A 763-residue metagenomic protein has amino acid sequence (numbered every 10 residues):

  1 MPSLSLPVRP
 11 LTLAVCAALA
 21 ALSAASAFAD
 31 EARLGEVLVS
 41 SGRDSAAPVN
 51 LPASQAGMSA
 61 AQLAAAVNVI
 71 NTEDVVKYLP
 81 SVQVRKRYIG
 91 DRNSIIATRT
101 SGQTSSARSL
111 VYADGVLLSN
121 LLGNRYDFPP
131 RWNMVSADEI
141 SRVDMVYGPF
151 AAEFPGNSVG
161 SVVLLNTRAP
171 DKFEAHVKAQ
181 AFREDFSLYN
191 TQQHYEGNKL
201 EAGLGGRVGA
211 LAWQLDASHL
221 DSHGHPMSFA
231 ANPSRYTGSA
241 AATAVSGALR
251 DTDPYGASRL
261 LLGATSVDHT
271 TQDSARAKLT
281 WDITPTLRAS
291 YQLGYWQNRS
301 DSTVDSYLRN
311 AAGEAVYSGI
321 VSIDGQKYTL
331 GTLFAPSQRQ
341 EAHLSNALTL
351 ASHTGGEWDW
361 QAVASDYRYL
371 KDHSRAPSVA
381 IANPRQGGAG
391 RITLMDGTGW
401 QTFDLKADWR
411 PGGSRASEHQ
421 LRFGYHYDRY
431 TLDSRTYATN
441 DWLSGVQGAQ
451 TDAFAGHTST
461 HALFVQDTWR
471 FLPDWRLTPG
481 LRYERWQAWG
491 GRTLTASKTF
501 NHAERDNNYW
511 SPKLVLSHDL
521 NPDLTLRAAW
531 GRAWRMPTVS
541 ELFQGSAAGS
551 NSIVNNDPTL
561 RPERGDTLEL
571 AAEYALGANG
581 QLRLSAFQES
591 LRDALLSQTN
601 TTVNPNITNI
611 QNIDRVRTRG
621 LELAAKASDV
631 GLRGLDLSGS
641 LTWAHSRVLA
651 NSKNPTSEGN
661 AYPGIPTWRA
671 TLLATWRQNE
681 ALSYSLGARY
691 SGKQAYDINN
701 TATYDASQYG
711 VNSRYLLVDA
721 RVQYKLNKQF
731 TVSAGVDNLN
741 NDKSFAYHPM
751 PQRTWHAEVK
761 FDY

Functional and structural regions predicted by a protein language model:
E73-N120: Extracytoplasmic beta-strand/coil segments of soluble accessory domains associated with Gram-negative outer-membrane
L118-Y147, A202: Short acidic/polar hinge/loop motifs at secondary-structure boundaries that mediate gating or recognition
N133-K178: A beta-strand signature from Gram-negative outer-membrane beta-barrel systems, especially the internal plug domain
K178, L472, R476-L477, N579-L591 (+5 more regions): Gram-negative outer-membrane beta-barrel transporters
Q193-T303, A342-L344: Transmembrane beta-barrel wall of Gram-negative outer-membrane proteins
T280-W296, L333-T495, H502, Y509 (+2 more regions): Face-selective signature of the C-terminal outer-membrane beta-barrel domain
R299, T431-S444, R485-R492, E504 (+5 more regions): Surface-exposed extracellular loop regions of Gram-negative outer-membrane beta-barrel proteins, predominantly
T349-H353, Q361-R375, S517-D519, T525-G531 (+6 more regions): Membrane-embedded beta-barrel scaffold of Gram-negative outer-membrane proteins
